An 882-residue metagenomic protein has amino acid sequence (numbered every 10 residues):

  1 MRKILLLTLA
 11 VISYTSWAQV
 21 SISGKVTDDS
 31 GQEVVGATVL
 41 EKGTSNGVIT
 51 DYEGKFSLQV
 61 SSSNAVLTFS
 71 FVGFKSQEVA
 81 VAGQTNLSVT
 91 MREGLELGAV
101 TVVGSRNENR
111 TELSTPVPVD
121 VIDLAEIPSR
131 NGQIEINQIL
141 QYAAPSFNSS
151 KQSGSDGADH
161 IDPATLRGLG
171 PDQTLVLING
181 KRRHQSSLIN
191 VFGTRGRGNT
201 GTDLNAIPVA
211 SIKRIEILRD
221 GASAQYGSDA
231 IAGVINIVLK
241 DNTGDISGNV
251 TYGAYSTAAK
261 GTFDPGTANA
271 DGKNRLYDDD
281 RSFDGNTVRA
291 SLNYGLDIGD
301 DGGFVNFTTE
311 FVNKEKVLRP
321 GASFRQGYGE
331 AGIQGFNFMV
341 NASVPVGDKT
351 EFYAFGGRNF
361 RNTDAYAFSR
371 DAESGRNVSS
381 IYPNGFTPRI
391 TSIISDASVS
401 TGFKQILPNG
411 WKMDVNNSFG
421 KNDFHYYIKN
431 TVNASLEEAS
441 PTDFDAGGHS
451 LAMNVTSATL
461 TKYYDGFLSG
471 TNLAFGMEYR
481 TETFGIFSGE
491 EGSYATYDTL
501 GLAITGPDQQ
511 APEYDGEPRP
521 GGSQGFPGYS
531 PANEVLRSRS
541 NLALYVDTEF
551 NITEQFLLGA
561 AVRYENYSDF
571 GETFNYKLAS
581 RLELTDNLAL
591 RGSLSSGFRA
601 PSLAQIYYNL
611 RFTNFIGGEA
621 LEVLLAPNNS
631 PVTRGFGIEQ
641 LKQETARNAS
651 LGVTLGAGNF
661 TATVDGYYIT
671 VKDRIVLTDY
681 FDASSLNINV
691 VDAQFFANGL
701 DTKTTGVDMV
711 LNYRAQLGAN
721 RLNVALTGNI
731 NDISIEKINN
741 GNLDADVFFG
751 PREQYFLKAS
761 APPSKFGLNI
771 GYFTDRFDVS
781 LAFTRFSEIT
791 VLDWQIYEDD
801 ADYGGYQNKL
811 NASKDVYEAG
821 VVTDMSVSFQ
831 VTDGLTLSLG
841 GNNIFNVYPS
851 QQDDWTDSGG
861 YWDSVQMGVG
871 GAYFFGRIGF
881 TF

Functional and structural regions predicted by a protein language model:
K25-K42, T68-F74, A82-S129: Short, acidic, small-residue-rich periplasmic hinge/interaction motif at the N-terminus of Gram-negative outer-membrane
F56-Q59, K181-R219, P265-A268, G272 (+1 more regions): Short acidic/polar hinge/loop motifs at secondary-structure boundaries that mediate gating or recognition
Q59, N137-S187: Extracytoplasmic beta-strand/coil segments of soluble accessory domains associated with Gram-negative outer-membrane
T85-T90, I136-I139, A143, D162-A164 (+4 more regions): N-terminal periplasmic accessory domains that precede and gate Gram-negative outer-membrane beta-barrel machines
G244-S247, D271-A367, S379, P388-G402 (+2 more regions): Transmembrane beta-barrel wall of Gram-negative outer-membrane proteins
F386-S400, I406-P408, F419, T431-F556 (+2 more regions): Outer-membrane beta-barrel transmembrane domain signature of Gram-negative proteins, especially the mid-to-C-terminal
F475, G666-I796: Gram-negative outer-membrane beta-barrel transporters
V671, D732, R785-G804, S828-F882: C-terminal beta-signal and adjacent terminal beta-strands/loops of Gram-negative outer-membrane beta-barrel proteins
